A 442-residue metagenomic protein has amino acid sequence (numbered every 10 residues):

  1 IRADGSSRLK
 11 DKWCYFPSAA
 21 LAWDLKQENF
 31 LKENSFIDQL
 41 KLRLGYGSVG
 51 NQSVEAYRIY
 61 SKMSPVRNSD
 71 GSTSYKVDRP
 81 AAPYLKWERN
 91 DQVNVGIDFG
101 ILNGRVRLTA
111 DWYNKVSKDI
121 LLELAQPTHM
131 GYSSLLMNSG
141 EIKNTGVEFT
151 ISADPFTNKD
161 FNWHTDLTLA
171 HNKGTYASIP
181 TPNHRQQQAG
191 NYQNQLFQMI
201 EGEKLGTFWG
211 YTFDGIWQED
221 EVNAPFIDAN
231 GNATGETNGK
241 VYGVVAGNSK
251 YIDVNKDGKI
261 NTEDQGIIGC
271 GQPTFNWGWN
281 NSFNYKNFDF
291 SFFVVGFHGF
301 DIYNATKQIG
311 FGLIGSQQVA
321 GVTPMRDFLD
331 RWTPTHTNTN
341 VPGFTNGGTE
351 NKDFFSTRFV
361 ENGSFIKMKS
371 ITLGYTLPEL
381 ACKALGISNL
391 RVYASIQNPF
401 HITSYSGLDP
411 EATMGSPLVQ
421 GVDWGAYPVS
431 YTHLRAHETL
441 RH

Functional and structural regions predicted by a protein language model:
I1, S69-T73, L122-A125, I252-G258 (+1 more regions): Active-site-adjacent bridging/hinge elements
I1-E201, F355-R435: Extracellular/periplasmic, surface-exposed regions of secreted and cell-surface proteins
D4, G243, F297-R391, I396: Extracytoplasmic gating/loop element in the C-terminal half of outer-membrane beta-barrel translocons and assembly
E123-A125, I260-T262, Q308-G310: Conserved active-site-proximal loop/helix segments of enzymes involved in bacterial cell-wall and related
M137, D154-G269, D330-T333, Q397 (+1 more regions): Conserved small-residue
G258, T262, I267-G271, D353-G363: Amphipathic, heptad-repeat alpha-helical segments used for oligomerization and assembly
G271-I302: Glycine-rich, aromatic-lined ligand/substrate-binding cores of catalytic and carbohydrate-binding domains
H433, L440-H442: Single conserved hydrophobic/aromatic residue that forms the stacking wall/gate of nucleotide- or nucleobase-binding
